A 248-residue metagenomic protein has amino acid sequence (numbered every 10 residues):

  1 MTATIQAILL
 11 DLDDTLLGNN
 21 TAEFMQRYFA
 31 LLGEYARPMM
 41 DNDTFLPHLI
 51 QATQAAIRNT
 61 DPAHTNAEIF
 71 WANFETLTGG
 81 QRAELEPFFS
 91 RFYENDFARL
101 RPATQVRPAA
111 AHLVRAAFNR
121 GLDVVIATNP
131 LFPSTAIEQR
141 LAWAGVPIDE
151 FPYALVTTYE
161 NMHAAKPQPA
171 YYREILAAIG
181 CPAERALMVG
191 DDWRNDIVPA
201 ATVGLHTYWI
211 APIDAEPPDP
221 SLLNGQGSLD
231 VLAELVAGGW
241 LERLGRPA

Functional and structural regions predicted by a protein language model:
M1-I50: Active-site neighborhood of HAD-like aspartate-dependent phosphohydrolases
M1-I8, G18-A22, A111, R115-F118 (+2 more regions): Asp-based, Mg2+/Mn2+-dependent phosphohydrolase catalytic module
D13-T21, I57-N59, D123-V125: A ubiquitous short alpha-helical element
T21-F29, D61-N73, L131-F132: Short acidic alpha-helix initiation/capping motifs at coil-to-helix transition points, especially at protein N-termini
M39, L77-Q81, P147-D149, P182: Short coil/loop linkers at secondary-structure junctions
P47-N95: A metal-dependent, Asp-based hydrolase signature
H64-E68, E86-P87, E94-I126: Short, acidic loop-to-helix structural element flanking the phosphoryl-transfer center in phosphate-processing enzymes
